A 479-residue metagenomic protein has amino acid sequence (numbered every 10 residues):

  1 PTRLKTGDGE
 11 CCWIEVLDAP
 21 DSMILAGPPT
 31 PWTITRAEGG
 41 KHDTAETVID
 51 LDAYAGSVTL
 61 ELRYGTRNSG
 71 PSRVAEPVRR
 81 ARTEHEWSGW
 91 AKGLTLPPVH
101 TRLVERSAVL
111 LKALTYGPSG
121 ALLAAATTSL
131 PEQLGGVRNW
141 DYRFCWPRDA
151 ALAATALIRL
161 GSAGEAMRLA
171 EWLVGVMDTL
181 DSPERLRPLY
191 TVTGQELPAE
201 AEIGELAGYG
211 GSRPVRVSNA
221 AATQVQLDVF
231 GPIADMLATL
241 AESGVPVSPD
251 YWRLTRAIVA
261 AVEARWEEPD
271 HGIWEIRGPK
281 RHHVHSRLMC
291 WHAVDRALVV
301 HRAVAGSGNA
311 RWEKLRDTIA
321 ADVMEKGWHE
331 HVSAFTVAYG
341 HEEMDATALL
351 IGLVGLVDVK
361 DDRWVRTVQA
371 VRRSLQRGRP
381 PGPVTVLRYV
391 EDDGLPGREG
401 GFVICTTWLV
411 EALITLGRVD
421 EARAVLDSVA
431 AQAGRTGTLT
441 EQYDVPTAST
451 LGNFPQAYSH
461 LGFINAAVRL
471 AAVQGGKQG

Functional and structural regions predicted by a protein language model:
P1-G479: Acidic, mature catalytic/reactive cores of soluble proteins
